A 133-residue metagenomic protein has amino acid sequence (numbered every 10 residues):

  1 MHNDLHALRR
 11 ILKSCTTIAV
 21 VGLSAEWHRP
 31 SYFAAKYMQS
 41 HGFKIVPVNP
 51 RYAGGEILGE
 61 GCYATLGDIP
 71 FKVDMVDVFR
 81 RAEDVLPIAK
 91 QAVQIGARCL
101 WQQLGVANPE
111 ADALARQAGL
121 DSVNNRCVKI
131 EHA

Functional and structural regions predicted by a protein language model:
M1-S14: Short N-terminal or domain-adjacent regulatory/targeting segments
E26-R29, K36-E56: NAD(P)-binding Rossmann-fold cofactor-contacting core
H41-F43, I95-L100, A118-L120: A short helix->loop->beta-strand "cap" motif at the edges of active sites that frequently abuts
Y52-G59, F71, D112-L114: Short loop/helix-cap segments at secondary-structure boundaries that form the rim of catalytic
E60-T65: Conserved SAM-binding strand-loop segment of SAM-dependent methyltransferases
L66-L104: Mid-chain, well-packed structural core segment of small domains
L104-H132: Rossmann-fold NAD(P)-binding glycine/threonine-rich loop
